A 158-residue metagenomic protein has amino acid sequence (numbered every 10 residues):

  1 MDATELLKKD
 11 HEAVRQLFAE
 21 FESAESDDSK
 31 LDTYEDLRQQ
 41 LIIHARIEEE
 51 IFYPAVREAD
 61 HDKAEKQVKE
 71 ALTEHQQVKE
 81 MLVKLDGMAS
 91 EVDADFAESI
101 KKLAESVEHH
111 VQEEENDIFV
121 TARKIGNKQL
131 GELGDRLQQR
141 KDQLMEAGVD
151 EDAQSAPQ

Functional and structural regions predicted by a protein language model:
M1-Q158: Small-residue-biased structural context
